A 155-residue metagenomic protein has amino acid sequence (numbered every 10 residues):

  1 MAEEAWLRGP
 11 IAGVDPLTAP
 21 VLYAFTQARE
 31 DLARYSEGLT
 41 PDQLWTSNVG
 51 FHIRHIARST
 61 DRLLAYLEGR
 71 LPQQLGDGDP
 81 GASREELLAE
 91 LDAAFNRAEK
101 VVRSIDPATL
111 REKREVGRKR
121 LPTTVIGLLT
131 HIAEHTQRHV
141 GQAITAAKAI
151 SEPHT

Functional and structural regions predicted by a protein language model:
M1-I11, T18, L22-A33, G38-D77 (+1 more regions): Short, contiguous alpha-helical
D15-V21, R84-L88: Active-site rim elements
D79-V116, T123-Q137: Acidic/histidine-rich alpha-helical segments that form the ligand environment of transition-metal centers
